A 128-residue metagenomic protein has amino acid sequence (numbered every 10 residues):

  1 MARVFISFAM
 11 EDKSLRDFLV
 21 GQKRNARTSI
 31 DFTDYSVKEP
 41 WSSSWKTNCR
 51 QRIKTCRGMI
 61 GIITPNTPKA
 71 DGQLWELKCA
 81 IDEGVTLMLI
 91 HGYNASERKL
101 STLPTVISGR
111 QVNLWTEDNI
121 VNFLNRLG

Functional and structural regions predicted by a protein language model:
M1-T55, G92-Y93, G128: Conserved N-terminal substructure of TIR/SEFIR domains
R24-T28, C79-L89: Arginine/glycine-rich "motif VI" loop of SF2 helicases in the C-terminal RecA-like domain
G58-G61: Inter-motif core of Ras-like GTPase G domains
N66-V85: Conserved TIR/SEFIR loop-to-helix hotspot centered on a Trp-containing motif with a nearby acidic residue
L87-E97: Short beta-alpha junction loops
A95-G109: Glycine-rich, charge-decorated loop segments at or immediately adjacent to ligand/cofactor-binding or catalytic sites
S108-D118: Short acidic-hydrophobic, aromatic-tinged amphipathic segments that line or gate anion-handling sites
D118-G128: A charged, well-structured terminal subsegment
